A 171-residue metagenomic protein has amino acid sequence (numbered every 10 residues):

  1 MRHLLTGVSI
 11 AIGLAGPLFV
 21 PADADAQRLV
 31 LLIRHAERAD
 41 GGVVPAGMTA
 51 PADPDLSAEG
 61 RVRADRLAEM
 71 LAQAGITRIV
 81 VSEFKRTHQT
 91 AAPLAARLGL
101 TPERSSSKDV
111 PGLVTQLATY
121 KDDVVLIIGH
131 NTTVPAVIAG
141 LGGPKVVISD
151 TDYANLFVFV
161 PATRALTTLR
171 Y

Functional and structural regions predicted by a protein language model:
M1-L4: Positively charged n-region of N-terminal signal peptides that target proteins for export
T6-V8, Q27-R28: Residues at beta-strand starts and edge strands
G7-P17: Bacterial N-terminal signal peptides
V20-P21: N-terminal signal peptide c-region/cleavage motif recognized by signal peptidases
D25-Y120, V134-Y171: Active-site-proximal alpha-helix that buttresses catalytic centers in soluble enzyme cores
L29-V30, V124-I128: Residue-level preference for the first positions of well-ordered beta-strands
N131: Cell-envelope/glycan interface and biosynthesis
